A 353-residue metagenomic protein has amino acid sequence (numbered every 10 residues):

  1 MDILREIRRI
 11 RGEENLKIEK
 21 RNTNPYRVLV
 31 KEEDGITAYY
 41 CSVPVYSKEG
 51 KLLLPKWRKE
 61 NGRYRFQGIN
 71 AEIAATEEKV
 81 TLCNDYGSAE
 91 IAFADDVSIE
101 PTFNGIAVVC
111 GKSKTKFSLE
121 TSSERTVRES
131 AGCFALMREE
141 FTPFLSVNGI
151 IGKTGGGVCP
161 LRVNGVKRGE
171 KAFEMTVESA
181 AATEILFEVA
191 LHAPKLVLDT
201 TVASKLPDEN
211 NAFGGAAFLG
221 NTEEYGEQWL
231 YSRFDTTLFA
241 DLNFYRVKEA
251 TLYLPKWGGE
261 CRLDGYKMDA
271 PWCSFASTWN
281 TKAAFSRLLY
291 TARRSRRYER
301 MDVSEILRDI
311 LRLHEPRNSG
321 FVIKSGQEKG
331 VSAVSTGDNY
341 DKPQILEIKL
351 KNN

Functional and structural regions predicted by a protein language model:
M1-P194, Y340, K351-N353: Residues that cap or anchor secondary-structure elements
D96-E100, I106-C110, E174-T176, A217-E223 (+2 more regions): Beta-strand-rich interaction surfaces with strong enrichment in secreted/lumenal proteins
K114, L119-S123, F234, F244-G259 (+1 more regions): A short beta-strand element within beta-rich, extracytoplasmic domains of secreted/secretory-pathway proteins
G169, V177-F239, K267-C273, S277 (+2 more regions): Flexible, small-residue-rich N-terminal segments that precede or flank a structured functional core
Y225, L238-K248, I310-L313: Extracellular/lumenal carbohydrate-interaction signature centered on repeated Trp-anchored short motifs
Q228-L230, K248, G259-C261, R297 (+2 more regions): Residues that flank catalytic or metal-binding motifs in active/ligand-binding sites
K256-S319: Beta-strand-rich interaction/scaffold domains
